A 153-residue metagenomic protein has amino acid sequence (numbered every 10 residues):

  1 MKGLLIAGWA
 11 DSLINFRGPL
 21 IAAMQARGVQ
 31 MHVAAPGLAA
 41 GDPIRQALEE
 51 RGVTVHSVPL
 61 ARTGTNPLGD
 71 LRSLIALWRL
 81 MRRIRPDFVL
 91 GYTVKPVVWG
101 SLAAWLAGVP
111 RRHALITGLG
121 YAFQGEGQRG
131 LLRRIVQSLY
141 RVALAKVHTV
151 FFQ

Functional and structural regions predicted by a protein language model:
M1-G3: Extreme N-terminal starter segment of soluble prokaryotic enzymes
I6-G69: N-terminal strand-loop element at the rim of the active site of nucleotide-sugar-dependent glycosyltransferases
G8-L13, A61-T65, L106-R133, V142 (+1 more regions): A short, histidine- and acid-enriched strand-loop-helix "catalytic/donor-clamping" loop that lines the nucleotide-sugar
W9, F16, P36, Y92 (+2 more regions): Replace "coordinates the UDP/GDP/TDP-sugar" with "coordinates nucleotide-activated sugar donors
M24-R27, I75-R79, L131-T149: Membrane-proximal helix-turn-helix segments that form the acceptor-binding/catalytic region of lipid-linked
M81, R85-L90: Proline-aspartate-enriched helix->loop->beta-strand connector
G91-V97, I116: Short His-centered aromatic/hydrophobic patch
